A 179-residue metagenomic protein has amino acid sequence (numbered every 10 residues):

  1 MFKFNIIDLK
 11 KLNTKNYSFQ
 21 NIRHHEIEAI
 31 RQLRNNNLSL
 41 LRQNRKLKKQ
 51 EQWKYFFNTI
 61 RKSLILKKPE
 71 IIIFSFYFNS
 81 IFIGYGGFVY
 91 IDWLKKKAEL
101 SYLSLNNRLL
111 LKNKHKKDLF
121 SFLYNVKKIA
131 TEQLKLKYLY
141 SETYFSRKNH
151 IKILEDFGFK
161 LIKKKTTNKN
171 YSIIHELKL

Functional and structural regions predicted by a protein language model:
M1-E28, K178-L179: Conserved N-terminal entry element of GNAT/NAT acetyltransferase domains
L38-N58: Conserved GNAT-fold acetyl-CoA-binding loop/helix
T59-S75, G84: A short helix-loop-beta-strand connector motif used in the catalytic cores of GNAT acetyltransferases and, in some
S75, I81-Y90, E99: Conserved beta-strand in the GNAT
V89, K96-K112, E142: Conserved acetyl-CoA binding element of GNAT-fold acetyltransferases
L111-I129, K152, D156: Conserved acetyl-CoA-binding loop-helix of GNAT-fold acetyltransferases
L139-I151, N168: Conserved beta-strand-loop-alpha-helix junction that forms the acyl-donor binding cleft
E142, G158-I174: Conserved catalytic-core motifs of GNAT/GCN5-like acyltransferases
